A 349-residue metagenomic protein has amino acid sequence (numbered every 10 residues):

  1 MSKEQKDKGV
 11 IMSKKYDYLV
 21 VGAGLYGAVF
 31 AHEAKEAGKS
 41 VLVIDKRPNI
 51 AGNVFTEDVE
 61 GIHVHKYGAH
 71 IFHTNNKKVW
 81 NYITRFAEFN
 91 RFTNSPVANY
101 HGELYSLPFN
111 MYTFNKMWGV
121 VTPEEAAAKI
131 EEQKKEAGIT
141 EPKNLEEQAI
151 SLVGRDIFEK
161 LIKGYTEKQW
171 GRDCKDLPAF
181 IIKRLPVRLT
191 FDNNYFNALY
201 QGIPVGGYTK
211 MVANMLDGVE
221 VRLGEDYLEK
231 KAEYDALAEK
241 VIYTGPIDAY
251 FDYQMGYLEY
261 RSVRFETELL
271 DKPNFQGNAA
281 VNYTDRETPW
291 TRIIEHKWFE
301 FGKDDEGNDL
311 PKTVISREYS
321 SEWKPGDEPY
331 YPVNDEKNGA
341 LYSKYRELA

Functional and structural regions predicted by a protein language model:
S2-Y18, E36-A37: Extreme N-terminal leader/targeting segments of oxidoreductases
Y18-V43: N-terminal Rossmann-like FAD-binding beta1-loop-alpha1 element of flavoenzymes
V21-A23, I44-K46, T74-N75, G206 (+2 more regions): Short His-Asn-centered micro-motif
K35-E60: Glycine-rich FAD pyrophosphate-binding loop
S40, H63, E88, E220-R222: Conserved beta-strand segments of alpha/beta enzyme cores
E60-K135: Dinucleotide-binding Rossmann-like beta1-alpha1 core, especially the glycine-rich loop that anchors the ADP
H101-Y105, M111-K240, T244-F251: Active-site/ligand-binding neighborhood in enzyme catalytic cores
Y227-L348: Mid-domain catalytic core of redox enzymes that form a hydrophobic substrate pocket/lid adjacent to a catalytic redox
